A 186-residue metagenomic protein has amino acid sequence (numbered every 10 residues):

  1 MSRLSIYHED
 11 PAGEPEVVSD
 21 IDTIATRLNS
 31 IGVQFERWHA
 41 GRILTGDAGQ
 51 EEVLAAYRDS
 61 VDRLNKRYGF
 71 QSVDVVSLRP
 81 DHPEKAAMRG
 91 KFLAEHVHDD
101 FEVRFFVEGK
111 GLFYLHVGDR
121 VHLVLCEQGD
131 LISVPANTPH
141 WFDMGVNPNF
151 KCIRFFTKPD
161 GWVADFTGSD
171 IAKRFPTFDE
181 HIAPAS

Functional and structural regions predicted by a protein language model:
M1-F70: N-terminal leader/capping segments at the start of a protein or of a new domain
R37, D74-S77, R154: Structural signal for conserved beta-strand scaffold positions within catalytic alpha/beta enzyme cores
D74-D99: Conserved short histidine dyad/triad with adjacent acidic residue
K85, F113-L115, H122: Short, solvent-exposed loop/turn segments at secondary-structure junctions
V97-V117: Short, conserved beta-strand element in jelly-roll/cupin
C126-V146: Conserved metal-binding segment of the jelly-roll/cupin
D143-S186: Double-stranded beta-helix
